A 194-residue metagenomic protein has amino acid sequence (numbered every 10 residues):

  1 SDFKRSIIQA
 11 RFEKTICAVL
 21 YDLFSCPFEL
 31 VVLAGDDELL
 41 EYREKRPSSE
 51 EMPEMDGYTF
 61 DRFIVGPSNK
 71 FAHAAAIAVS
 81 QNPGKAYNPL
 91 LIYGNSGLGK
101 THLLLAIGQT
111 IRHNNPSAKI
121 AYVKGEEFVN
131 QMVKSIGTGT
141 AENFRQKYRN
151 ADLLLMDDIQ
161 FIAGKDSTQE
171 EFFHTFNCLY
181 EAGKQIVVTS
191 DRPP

Functional and structural regions predicted by a protein language model:
S1-A121, E126-V129, I159, E181-Q185 (+1 more regions): Intrinsically disordered, low-complexity basic tails and flexible linkers associated with large NTP-driven
I8-Q9, V133-I136, K165-T168: Short, solvent-exposed loop/turn segments at secondary-structure boundaries
T15, A106, T140, E170-E171: Short, conserved clusters of charged catalytic residues that mark active-site and nucleotide-handling motifs
R112, P116-L153: Short glycine-rich substrate-engagement loop in P-loop NTPases that contacts/grips substrate
F144-T168: Conserved P-loop NTPase "ATPase switch" module shared by AAA+ and STAND
Q160-R192: Conserved catalytic/switch belt of AAA+ P-loop NTPases
